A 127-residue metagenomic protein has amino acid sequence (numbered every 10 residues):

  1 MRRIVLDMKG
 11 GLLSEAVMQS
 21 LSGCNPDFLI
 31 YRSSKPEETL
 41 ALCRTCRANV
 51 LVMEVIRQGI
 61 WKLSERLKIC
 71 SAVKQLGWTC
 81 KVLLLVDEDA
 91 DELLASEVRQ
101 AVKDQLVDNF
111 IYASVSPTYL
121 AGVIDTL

Functional and structural regions predicted by a protein language model:
D7-K9: Conserved acidic carboxylate
G11-Y31: Two-component/phosphorelay signaling modules centered on CheY-like receiver
S34-V50, Q58-I60: Acidic, metal-coordinating helix/loop segments flanking the phosphotransfer/catalytic sites of two-component signaling
R44-C46, A72-T79: Conserved phosphotransfer cores of two-component systems
L51, V82, N109-F110: Two-component signal transduction core modules
L51-Q75, V86-D89, L93-E97: Conserved phosphotransfer microenvironments
E97-D108: As written
Y112-I124: C-terminal output helix
